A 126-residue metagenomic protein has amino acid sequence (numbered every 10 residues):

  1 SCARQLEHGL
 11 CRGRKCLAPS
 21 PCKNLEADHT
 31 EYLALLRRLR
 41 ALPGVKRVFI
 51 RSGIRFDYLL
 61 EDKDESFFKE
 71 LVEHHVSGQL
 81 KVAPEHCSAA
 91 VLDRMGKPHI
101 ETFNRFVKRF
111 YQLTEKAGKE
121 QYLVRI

Functional and structural regions predicted by a protein language model:
S1-I126: Conserved SAM/AdoMet-binding glycine-rich loop
